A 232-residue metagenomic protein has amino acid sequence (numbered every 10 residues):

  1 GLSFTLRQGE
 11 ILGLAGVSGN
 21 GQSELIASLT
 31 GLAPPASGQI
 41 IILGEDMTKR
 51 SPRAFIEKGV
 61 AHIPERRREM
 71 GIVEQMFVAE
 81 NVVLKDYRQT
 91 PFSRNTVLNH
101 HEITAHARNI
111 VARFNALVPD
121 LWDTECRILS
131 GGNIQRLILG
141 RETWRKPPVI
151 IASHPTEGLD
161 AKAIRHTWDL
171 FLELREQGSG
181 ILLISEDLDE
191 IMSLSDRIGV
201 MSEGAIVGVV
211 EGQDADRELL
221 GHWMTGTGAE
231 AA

Functional and structural regions predicted by a protein language model:
G1-A232: Glycine-rich phosphate-binding loops of nucleotide-dependent enzymes
